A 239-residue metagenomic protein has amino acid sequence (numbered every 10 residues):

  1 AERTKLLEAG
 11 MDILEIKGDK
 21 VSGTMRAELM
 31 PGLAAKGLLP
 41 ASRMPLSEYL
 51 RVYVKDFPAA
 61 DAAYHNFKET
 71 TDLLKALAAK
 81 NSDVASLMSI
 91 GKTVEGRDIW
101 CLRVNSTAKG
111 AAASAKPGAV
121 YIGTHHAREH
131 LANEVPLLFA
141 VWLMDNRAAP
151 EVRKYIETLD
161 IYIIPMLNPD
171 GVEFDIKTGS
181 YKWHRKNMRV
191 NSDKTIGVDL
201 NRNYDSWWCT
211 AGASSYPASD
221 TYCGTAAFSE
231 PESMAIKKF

Functional and structural regions predicted by a protein language model:
A1-F239: M14 metallocarboxypeptidase catalytic domain recognition
